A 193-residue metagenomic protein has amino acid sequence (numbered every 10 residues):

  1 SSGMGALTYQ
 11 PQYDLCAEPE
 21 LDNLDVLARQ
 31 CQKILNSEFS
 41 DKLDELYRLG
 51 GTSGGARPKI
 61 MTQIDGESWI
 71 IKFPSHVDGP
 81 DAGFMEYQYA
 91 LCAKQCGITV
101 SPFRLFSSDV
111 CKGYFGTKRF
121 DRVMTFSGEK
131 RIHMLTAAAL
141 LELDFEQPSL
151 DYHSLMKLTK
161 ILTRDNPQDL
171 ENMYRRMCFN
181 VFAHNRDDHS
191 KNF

Functional and structural regions predicted by a protein language model:
S1-F193: Phosphate/dinucleotide-binding and metal-coordinating scaffold of catalytic cores in nucleotide-dependent enzymes
